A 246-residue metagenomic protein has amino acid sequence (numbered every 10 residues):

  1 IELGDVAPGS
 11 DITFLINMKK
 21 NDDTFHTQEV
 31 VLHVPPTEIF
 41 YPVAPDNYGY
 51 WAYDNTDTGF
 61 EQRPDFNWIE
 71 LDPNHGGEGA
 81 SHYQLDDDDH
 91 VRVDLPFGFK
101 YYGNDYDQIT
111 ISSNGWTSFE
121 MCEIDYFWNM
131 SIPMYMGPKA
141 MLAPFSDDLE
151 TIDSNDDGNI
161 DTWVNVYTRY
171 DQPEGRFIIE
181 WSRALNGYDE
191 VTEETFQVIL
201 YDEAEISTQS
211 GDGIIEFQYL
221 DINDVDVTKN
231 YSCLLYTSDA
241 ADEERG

Functional and structural regions predicted by a protein language model:
E2-V6, L15, K20-N21, H26-S238: Extracytoplasmic Ser/Thr/Pro-rich, glycosylation-prone low-complexity segments
G9-D11: Extracellular Ig-like/FN3 beta-sandwich strand-entry sites
Y236-G246: Single conserved hydrophobic/aromatic residue that forms the stacking wall/gate of nucleotide- or nucleobase-binding
